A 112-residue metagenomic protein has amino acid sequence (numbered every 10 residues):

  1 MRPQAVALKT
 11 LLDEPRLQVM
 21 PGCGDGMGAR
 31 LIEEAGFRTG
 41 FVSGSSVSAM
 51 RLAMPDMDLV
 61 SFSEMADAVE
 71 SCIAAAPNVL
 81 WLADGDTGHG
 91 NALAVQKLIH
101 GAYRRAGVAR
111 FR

Functional and structural regions predicted by a protein language model:
M1-G22, R30-A35: N-terminal amphipathic alpha-helix/helix-capping segment at the start of soluble metabolic enzymes
P3-A7, E14, M54-A83: Alpha-helix-loop-beta-strand connector modules within alpha/beta enzyme cores
P15-Q18, F37-T39, P77-L80, G107-A109: Short, well-ordered coil/turn segments that N-cap beta-strands
P21-G26, L59-D67, D86-R104: Glycine-rich anion/phosphate-binding loops
G24-D25, I32, C72, D84: Conserved, mostly hydrophobic/aromatic
M27-S43: Catalytic domains of carbohydrate-active enzymes, especially glycoside hydrolases
E33-E34, E70-P77, G101-A106: Acidic (Asp/Glu)-rich catalytic clusters
G40-A66, G85-G90, F111-R112: Glycine-rich, proline-tolerant flexible connector loops at the mouths of alpha/beta enzymes
